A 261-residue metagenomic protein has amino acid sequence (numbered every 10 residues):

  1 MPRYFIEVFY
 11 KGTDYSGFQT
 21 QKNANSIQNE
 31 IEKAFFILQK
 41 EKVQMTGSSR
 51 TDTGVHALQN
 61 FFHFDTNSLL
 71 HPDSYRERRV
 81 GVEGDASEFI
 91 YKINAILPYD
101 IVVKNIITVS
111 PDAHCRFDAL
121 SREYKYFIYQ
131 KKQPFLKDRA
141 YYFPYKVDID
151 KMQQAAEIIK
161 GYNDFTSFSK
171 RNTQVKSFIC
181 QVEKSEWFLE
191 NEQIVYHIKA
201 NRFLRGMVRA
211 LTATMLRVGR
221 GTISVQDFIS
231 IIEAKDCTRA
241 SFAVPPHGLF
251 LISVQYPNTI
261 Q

Functional and structural regions predicted by a protein language model:
M1-Q261: Structured-RNA-binding interfaces characteristic of tRNA pseudouridine synthases
